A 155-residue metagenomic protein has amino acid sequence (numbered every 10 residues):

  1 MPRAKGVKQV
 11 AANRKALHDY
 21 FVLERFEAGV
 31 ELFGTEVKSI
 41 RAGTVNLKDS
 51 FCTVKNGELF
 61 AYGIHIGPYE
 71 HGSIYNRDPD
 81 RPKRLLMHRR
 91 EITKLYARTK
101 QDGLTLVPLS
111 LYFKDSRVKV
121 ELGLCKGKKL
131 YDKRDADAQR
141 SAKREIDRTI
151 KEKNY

Functional and structural regions predicted by a protein language model:
M1-F33, D137, S141-Y155: Intrinsically disordered, Lys/Arg-rich N-terminal extensions and targeting peptides of nucleic-acid-associated proteins
R3-G6, V10, H65-P68, D115 (+1 more regions): N-proximal short alpha-helices
Q9-L104: Ribosome large-subunit tunnel/peptidyl-transferase-proximal elements
D80, M87-T93, G127-Y155: C-terminal end-helix/capping segment
L86-G123, G127-K129: Beta-rich strand-turn-strand
